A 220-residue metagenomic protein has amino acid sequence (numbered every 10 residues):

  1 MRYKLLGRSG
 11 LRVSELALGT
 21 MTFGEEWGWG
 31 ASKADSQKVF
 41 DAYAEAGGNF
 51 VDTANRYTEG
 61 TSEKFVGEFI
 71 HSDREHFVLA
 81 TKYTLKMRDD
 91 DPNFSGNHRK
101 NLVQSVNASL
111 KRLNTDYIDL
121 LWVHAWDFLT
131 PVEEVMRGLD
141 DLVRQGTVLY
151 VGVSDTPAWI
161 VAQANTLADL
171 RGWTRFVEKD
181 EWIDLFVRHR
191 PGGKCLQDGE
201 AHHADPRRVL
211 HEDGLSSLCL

Functional and structural regions predicted by a protein language model:
M1-F77, L215: N-terminal binding-site loop/beta-alpha segment at the start of enzyme catalytic domains that lines or forms
L6, L18, S36, Y43 (+10 more regions): Conserved, mostly hydrophobic/aromatic
M21-F23, A54-R56, K82-K86, V123-W126 (+2 more regions): Active-site beta-loop-alpha junctions enriched in small/polar residues
T22-A34, M87-V103, H124-T130: Active-site mouth loops of central-metabolism enzymes
G30-Y43, S95-N114, E134, V161-T166: Short, acidic/polar
E63-K82, R137, D141-V148: Alpha-helix-loop-beta-strand connector modules within alpha/beta enzyme cores
D89-W122, D180-W182, H189, C195-G199: Active-site gating/metal-coordination segments in enzymes
T130-L220: Beta/alpha (TIM)-barrel catalytic core signal, keyed to glycine-rich beta->alpha loops juxtaposed to Asp/Glu that bind
